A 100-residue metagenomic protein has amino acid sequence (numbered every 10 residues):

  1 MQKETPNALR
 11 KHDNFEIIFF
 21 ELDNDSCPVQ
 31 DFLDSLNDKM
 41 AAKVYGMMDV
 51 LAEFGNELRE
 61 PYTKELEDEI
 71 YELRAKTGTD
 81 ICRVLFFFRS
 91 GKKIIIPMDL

Functional and structural regions predicted by a protein language model:
M1-I81, S90-I94: Basic, Lys/Arg-enriched alpha-helical interface segments
P97: Conserved beta3 VAIK motif of the Hanks protein kinase fold
